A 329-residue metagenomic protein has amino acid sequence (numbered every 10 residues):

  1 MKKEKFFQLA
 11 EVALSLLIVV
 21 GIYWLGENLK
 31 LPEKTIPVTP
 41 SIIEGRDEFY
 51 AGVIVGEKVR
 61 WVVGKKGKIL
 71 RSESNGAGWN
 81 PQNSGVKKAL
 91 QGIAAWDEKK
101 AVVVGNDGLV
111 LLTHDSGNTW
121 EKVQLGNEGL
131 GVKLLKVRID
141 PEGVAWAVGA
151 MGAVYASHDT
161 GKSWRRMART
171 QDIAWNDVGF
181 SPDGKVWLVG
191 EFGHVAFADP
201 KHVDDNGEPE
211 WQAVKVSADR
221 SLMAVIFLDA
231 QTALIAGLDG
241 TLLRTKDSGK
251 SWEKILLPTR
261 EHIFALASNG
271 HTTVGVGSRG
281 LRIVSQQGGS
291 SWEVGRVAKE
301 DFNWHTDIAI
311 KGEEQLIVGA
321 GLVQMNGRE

Functional and structural regions predicted by a protein language model:
M1-E329: Residue-level hotspots at or immediately adjacent to binding/recognition sites across diverse folds
